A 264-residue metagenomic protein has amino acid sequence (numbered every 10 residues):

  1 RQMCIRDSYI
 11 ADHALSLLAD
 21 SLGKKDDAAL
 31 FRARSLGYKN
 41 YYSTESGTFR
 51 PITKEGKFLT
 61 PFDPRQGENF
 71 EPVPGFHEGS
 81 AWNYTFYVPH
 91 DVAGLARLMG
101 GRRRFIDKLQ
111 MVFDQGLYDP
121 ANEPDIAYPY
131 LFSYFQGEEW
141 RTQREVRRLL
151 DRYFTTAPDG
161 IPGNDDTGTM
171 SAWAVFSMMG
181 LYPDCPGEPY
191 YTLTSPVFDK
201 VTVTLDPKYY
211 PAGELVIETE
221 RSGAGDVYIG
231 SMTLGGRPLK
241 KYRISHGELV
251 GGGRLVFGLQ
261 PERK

Functional and structural regions predicted by a protein language model:
R1-I5: Short, small-residue-biased leader/transition segments that mark boundaries at the very start of proteins
R6-A11: Hydrophobic, small-residue-rich alpha-helical packing segments that form membrane-like cores
H13, A33, H90, W173 (+1 more regions): Short alpha-helical basic/polar micro-motif
S16, D20-P129: Catalytic cores of carbohydrate-active enzymes
L98-R102, G116-P120, A127-K264: Non-catalytic C-terminal accessory modules of carbohydrate-active enzymes
